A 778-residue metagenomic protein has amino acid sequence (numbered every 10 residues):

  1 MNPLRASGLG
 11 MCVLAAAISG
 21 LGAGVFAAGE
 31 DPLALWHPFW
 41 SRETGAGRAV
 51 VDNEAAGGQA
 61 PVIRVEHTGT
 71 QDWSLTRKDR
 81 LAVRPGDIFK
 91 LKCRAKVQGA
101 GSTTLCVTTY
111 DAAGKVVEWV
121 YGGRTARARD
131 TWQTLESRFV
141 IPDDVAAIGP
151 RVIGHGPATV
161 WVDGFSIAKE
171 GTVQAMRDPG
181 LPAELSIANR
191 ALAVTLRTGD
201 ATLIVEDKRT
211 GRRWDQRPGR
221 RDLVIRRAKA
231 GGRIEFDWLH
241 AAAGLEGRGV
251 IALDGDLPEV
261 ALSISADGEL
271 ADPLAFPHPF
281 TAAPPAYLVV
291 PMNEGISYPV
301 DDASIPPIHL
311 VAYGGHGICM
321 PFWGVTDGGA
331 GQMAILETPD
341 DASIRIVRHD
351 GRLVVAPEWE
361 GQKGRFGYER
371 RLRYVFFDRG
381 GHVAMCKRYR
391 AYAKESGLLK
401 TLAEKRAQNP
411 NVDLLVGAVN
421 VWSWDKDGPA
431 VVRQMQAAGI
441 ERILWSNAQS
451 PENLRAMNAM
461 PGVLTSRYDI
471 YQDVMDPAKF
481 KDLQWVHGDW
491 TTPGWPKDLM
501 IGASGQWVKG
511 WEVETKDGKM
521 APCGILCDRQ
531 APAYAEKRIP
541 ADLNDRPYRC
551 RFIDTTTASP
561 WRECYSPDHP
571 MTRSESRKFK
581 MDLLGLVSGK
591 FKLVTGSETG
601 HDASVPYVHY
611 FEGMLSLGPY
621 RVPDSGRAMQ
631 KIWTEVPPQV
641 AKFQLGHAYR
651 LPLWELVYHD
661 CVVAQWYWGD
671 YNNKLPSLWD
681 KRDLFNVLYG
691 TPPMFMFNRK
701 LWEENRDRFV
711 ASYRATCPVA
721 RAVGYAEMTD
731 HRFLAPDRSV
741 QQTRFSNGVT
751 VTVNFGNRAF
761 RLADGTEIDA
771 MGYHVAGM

Functional and structural regions predicted by a protein language model:
M1-S7: N-terminal secretory signal peptides that target proteins for export/translocation
G8-G22: Bacterial N-terminal signal peptides
G24-E184, G199: Extracellular and organelle-lumenal recognition/adhesion modules and their flexible linkers in secreted
K92-K96, S265, V753: Short edge beta-strand/loop segments characteristic of extracellular beta-sandwich folds
W119-Y121, A168, V173, E184-M475 (+4 more regions): Carbohydrate-recognition beta-sandwich/jelly-roll modules in extracellular/periplasmic carbohydrate-active proteins
G154, A266-G268, V753-G756: Asparagine-centered strand-capping/turn motif at beta-strand->loop junctions
A201-V205, R352-H382, Q436-A438, M460 (+3 more regions): Active-site-proximal substrate-binding groove within the catalytic cores of carbohydrate-active enzymes
R467-A541, K631-W633: Active-site-adjacent "subsite" loops/lids of carbohydrate-active enzymes
